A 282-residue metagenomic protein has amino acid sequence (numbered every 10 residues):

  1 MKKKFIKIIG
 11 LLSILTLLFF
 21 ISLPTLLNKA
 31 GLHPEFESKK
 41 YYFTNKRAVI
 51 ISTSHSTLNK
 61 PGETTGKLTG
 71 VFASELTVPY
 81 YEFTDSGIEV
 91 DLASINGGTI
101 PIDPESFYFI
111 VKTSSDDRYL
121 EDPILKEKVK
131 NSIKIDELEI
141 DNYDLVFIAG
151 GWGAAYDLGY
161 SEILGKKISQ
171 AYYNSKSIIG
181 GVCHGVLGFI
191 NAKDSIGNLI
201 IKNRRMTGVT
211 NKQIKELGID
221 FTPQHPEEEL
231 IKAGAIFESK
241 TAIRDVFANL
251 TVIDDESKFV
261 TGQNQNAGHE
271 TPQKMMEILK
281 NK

Functional and structural regions predicted by a protein language model:
K2-K176, L187-K282: Extended, subdomain-level signal for the structured scaffold at the beginning of enzyme domains
G181-V186: Short, thiol/selenol-centered motifs that function as redox-active sites or metal-ligating centers
